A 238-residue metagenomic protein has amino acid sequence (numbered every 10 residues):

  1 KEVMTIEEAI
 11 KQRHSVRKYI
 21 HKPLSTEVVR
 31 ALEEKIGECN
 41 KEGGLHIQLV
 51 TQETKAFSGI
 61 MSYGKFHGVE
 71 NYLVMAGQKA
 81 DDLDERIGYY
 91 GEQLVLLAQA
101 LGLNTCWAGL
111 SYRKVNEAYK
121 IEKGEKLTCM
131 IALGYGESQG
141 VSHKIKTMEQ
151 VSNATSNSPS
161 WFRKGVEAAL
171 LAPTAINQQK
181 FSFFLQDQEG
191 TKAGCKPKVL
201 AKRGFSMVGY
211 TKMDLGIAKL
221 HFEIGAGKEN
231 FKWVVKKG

Functional and structural regions predicted by a protein language model:
K1-G238: Acidic, surface-exposed loops and disordered segments
